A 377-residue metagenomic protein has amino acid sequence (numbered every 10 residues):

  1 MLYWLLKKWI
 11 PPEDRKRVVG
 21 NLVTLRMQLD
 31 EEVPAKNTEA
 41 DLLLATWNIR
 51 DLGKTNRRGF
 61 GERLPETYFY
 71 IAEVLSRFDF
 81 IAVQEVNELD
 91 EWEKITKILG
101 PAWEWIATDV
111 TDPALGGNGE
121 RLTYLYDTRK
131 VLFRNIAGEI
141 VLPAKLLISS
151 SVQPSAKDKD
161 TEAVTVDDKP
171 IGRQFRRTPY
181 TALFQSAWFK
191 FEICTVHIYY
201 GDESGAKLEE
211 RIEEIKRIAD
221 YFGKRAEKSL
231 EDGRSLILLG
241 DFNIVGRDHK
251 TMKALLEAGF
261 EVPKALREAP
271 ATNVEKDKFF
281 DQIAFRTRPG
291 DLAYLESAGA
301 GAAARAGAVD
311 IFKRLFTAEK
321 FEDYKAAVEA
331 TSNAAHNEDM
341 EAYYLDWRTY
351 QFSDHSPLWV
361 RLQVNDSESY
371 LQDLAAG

Functional and structural regions predicted by a protein language model:
M1-E31, L89, K224-S235, N243-G377: Metal-dependent phosphoester-hydrolase catalytic domains
L22, A82-F189: Structured beta-strand-rich core segments of catalytic domains in phosphoester-bond hydrolases
V23-T38, T181-A187: Short amphipathic alpha-helices and their capping/turn segments at secondary-structure boundaries
D41-K54, N135-E139, K190-Y200: Active-site-proximal beta-strand elements of phosphoester/diester hydrolases
L44-I49, V74-E93, L125, A182 (+4 more regions): Active-site beta-strand/loop signature of hydrolases that rely on acidic residues for catalysis
I49-P65, D167, D202-E210: Acidic/histidine-rich helix-loop elements that form or flank divalent-metal/phosphate-binding sites at the catalytic
T67, I71, E88-E91, I95 (+5 more regions): Stable alpha-helical elements in mature extracytoplasmic
R176-T178, F184-D220, A375-A376: Metal-dependent phosphoester/phosphodiester hydrolase catalytic core
